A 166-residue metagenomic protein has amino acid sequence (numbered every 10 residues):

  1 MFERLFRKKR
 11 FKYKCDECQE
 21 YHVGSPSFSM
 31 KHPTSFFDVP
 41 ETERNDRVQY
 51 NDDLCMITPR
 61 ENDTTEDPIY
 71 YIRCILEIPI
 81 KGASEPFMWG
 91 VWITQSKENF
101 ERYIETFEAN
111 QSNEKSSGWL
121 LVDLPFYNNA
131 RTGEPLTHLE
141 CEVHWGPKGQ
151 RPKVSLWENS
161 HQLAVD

Functional and structural regions predicted by a protein language model:
F2-A83: Basic, glycine-/proline-tolerant helical and adjacent loop/strand elements that line or dock onto nucleic-acid
K8-Y13, V48, D52-P59, V91 (+3 more regions): Hydrophobic transmembrane signal anchors and adjacent membrane-proximal interface regions, especially in viral
P33, S96, L163-D166: Helix N-terminus capping/helix-initiation residues
V39, T64, G82, M88-G90 (+2 more regions): Charged, low-complexity intrinsically disordered segments
N45, N51, N62, N99 (+3 more regions): Detector for Asparagine
N62-D63, P68, K81-S84, Q95 (+3 more regions): Alpha-helical protein-protein interaction elements
I80-W119: Elongated scaffolding segments in large macromolecular assemblies, built predominantly from amphipathic alpha-helices
E105-D166: C-terminal, charged low-complexity interaction regions
